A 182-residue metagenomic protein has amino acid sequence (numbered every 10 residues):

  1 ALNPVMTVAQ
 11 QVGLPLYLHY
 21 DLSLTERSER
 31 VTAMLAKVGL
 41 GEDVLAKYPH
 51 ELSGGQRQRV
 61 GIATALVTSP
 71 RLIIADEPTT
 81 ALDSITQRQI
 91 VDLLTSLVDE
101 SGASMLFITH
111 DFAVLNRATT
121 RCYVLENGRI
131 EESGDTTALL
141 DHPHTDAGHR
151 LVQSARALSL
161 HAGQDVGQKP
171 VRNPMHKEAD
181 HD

Functional and structural regions predicted by a protein language model:
T25-D43, V152-Q153: Conserved ABC ATPase "signature" region
Y48-L52, Q56: Conserved ABC ATPase signature
V67-R71: A short, proline-enriched helix->beta-strand linker immediately N-terminal to the Walker B motif in ABC-type P-loop
L115-R117: A short, surface-exposed alpha-helical micro-motif characterized by mixed small hydrophobic and charged/polar residues
S133-G134: ABC ATPase "signature
D141-H176, D180-H181: C-terminal boundary and immediately downstream tail of ABC-type ATPase nucleotide-binding domains
